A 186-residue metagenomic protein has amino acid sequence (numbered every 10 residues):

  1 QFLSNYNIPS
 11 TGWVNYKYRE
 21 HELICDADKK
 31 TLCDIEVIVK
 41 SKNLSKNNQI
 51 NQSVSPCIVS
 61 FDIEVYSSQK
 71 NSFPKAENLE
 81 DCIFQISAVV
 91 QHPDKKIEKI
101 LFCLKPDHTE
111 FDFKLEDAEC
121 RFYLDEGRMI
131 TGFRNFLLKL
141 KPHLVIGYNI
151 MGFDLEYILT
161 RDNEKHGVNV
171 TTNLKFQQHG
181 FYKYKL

Functional and structural regions predicted by a protein language model:
Q1-L186: The two-metal-ion catalytic cores of nucleic-acid processing enzymes
